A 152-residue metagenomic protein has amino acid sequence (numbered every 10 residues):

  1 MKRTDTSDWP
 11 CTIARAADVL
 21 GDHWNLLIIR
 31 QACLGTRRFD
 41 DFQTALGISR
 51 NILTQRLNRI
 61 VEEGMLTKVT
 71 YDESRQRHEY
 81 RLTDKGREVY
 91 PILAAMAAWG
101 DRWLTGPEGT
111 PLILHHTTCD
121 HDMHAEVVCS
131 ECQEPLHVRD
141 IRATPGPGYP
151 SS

Functional and structural regions predicted by a protein language model:
M1-D8: N-terminal intrinsically disordered/low-complexity leader segments
C11-I52: N-terminal helix-turn-helix DNA-binding core of bacterial DNA-binding proteins
R15-A16, K85, W99: Residues within well-formed alpha-helices
G21, D72-A95: Basic, amphipathic "hinge/linker" alpha-helix immediately C-terminal to the N-terminal HTH DNA-binding motif
L26, E63, I92-W103: Alpha-helical linker/hinge and terminal dimerization helices associated with HTH transcriptional regulators
F39-Y71, R75: Canonical helix-turn-helix DNA-binding module
A45, E79-R81, I113-H115: Short aromatic/hydrophobic contact patches that present stacked aromatics for nucleic-acid/ligand binding
D101-S152: C-terminal regulatory/oligomerization modules of transcriptional regulators
